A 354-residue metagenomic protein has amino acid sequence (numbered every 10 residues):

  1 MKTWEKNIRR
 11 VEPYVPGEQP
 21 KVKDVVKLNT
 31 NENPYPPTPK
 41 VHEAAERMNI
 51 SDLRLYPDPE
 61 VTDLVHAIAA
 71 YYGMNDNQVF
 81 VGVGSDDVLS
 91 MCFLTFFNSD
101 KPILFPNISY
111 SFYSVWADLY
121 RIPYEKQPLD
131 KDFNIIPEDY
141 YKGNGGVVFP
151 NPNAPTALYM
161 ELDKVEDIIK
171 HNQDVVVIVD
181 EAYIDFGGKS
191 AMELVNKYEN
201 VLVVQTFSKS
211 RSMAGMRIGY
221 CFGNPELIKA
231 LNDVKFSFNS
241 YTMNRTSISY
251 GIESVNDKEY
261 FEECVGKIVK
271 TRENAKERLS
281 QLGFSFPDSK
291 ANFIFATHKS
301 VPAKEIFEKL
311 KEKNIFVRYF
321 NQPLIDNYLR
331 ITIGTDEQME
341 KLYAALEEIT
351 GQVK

Functional and structural regions predicted by a protein language model:
M1-L55, G143: N-terminal "arm"/small-domain region of PLP-dependent enzymes with the aminotransferase-like
E60, N200-S280, F284-P287: PLP-dependent aminotransferase class I/II
T62-P102, S300: Phosphate-binding glycine-rich loop
T95-W116: Conserved PLP-anchoring active-site segment centered on the Schiff-base-forming lysine
E125, D130-D185: Active-site phosphate-binding strand-loop segment of PLP-dependent enzymes
D163, K309-R318, Q322-K354: PLP-dependent enzyme catalytic core of the Aspartate aminotransferase-like
V269, Q281-K313: Conserved PLP-binding catalytic core of the aspartate aminotransferase-like
